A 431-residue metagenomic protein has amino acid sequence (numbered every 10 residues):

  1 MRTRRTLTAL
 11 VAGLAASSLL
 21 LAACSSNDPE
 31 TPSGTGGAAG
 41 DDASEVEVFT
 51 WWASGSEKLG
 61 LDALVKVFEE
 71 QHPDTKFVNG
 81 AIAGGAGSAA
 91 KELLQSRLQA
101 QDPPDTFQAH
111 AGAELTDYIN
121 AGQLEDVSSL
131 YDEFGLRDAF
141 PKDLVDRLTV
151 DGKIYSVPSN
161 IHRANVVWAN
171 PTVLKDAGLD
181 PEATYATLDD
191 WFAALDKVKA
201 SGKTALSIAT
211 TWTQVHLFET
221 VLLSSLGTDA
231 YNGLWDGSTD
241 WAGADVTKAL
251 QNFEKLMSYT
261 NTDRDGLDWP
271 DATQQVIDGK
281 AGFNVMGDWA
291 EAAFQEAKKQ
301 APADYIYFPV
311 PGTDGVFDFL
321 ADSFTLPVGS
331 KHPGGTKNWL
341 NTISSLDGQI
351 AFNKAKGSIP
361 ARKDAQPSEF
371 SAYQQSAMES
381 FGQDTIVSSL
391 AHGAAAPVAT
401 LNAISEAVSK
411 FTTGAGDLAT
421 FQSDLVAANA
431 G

Functional and structural regions predicted by a protein language model:
M1-E47, E70, S423-G431: Short, low-complexity disordered leader/linker segments with a strong preference for bacterial N-terminal type II
V67-R147, D176-G178, G282-F283, A361: Extracytoplasmic "Venus flytrap"/periplasmic binding protein-like
E70, S258, A290, E296-S358: Extracytoplasmic/periplasmic substrate-recognition and gating elements
P104-D105, R137-T172, A205, I306 (+2 more regions): A structural signal for short loop-to-beta-strand junctions that line the ligand-binding cleft of periplasmic/secreted
S128-F140, A183-A186, L206, S225-K248 (+3 more regions): Short, solvent-exposed loop/beta-turn-alpha elements that line the ligand-binding surface or hinge of extracytoplasmic
V150-S159, N165, D190-S238, A281: Extracytoplasmic/periplasmic solute-binding protein
L195-D196, D236-D265: Glycine-centered hinge/linker elements that transmit conformational signals in sensory and ligand-binding systems
S358-A361, Q375-A430: C-terminal capping/gating helix-and-loop segments adjacent to ligand/active sites or protein-protein/ligand interfaces
